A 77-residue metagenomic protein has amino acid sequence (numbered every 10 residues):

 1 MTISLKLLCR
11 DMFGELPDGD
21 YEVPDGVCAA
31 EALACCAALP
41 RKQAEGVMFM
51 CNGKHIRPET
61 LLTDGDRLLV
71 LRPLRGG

Functional and structural regions predicted by a protein language model:
M1-G76: Ubiquitin-like/PB1-type beta-grasp interaction modules and other compact soluble beta-rich domains
